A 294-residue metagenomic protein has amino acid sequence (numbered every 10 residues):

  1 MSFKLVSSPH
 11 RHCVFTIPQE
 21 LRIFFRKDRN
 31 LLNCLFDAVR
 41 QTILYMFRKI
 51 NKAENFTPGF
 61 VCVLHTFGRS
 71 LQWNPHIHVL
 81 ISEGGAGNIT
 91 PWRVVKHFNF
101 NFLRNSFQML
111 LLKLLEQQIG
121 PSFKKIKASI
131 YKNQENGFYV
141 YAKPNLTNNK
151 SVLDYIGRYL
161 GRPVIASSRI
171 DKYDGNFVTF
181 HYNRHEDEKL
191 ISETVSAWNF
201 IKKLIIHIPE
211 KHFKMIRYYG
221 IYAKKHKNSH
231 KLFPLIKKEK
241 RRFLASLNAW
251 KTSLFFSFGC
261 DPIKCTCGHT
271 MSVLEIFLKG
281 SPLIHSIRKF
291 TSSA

Functional and structural regions predicted by a protein language model:
M1-A294: Beta->alpha loop/short-helix hinge microenvironment recognizer with preference for catalytic Tyr/His contexts
